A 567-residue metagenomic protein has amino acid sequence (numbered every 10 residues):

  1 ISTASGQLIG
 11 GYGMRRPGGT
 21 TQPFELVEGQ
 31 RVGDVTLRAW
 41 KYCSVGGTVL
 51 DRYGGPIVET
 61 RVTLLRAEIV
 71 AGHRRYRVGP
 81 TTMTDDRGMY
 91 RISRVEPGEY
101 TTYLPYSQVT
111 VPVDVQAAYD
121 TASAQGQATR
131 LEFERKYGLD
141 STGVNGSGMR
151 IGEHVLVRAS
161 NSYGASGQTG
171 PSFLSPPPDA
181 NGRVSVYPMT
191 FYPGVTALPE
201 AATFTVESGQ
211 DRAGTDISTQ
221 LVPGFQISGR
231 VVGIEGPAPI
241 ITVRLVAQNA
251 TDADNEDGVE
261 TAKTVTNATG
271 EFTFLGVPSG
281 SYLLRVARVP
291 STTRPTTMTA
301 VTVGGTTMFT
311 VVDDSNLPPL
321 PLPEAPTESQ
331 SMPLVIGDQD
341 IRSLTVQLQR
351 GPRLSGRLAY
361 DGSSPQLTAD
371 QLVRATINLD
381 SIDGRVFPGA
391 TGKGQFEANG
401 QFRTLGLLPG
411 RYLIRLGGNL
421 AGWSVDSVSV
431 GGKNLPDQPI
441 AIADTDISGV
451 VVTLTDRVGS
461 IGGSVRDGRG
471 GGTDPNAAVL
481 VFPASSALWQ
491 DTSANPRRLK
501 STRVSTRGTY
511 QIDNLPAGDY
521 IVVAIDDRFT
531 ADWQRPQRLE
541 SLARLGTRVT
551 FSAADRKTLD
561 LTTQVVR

Functional and structural regions predicted by a protein language model:
I1-R567: Long luminal/extracellular ectodomains of secretory-pathway precursor proteins
